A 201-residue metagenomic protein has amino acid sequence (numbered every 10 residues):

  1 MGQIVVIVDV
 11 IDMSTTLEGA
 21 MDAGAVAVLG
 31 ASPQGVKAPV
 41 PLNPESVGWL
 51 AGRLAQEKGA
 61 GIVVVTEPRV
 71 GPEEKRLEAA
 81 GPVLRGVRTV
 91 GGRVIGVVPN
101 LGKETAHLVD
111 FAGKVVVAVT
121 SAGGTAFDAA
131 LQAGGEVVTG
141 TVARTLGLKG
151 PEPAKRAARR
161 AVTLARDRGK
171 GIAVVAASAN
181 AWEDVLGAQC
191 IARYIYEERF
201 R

Functional and structural regions predicted by a protein language model:
M1-A20: Short acidic, Gly/Ser-rich segments with clustered Asp/Glu that frequently serve as metal-coordination loops in enzyme
M1-G2, D9, G30-P33, S178-W182 (+1 more regions): Generic structural signal for short, solvent-exposed loop/turn connectors between secondary structure elements
M1-Q3, L42-V47, H107-V109: General structural signal for secondary-structure boundaries
Q3, A25-V26, Q132-V137: Active-site regions of enzymes building and remodeling cell-envelope glycoconjugates
V5-I7, V63-P68, A173-S178: Short glycine-rich or small-residue beta-strand-to-loop segments that form or flank ligand, phosphate, metal/Fe-S
D12, R69-V70, A179-N180: Short, glycine-/Ser/Thr-/acidic-enriched flexible segments
S14-R69: A short alpha/beta connector and helix-capping loop motif
E74-G81, R85-G86, V90-V97, K103-V115 (+1 more regions): Long, charged alpha-helical interface segments
